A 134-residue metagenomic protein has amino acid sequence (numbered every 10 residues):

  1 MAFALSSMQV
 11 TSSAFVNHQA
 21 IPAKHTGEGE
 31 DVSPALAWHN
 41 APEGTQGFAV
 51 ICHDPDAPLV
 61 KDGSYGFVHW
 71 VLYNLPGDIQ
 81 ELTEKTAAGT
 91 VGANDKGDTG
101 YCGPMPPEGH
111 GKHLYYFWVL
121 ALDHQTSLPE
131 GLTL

Functional and structural regions predicted by a protein language model:
M1-L134: N-terminus-centered regions that define maturation/targeting leaders and the start of the first functional domain
